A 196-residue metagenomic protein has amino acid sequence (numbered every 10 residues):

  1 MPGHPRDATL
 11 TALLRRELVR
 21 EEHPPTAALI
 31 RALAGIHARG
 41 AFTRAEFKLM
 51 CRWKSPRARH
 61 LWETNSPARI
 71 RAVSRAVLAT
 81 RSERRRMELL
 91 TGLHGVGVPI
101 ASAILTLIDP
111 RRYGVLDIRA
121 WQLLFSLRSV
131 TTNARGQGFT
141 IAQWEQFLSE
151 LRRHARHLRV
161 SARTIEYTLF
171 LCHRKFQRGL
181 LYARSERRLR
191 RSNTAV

Functional and structural regions predicted by a protein language model:
M1-C51, S55, G114-V196: C-terminal accessory module of base-excision DNA glycosylases/AP lyases that mediates lesion recognition and DNA
H4, I36, A79-R84, P99: Residue-level detector of functional hotspots within protein domains
V19-H23, H37-R39, S66-R75, L93-I104: Short charge-dense sequence patches
R31, R71, R85, I100-L105 (+2 more regions): Generic alpha-helix detector with strongest preference for long hydrophobic helices that associate with membranes
G40, T80, R86, L105-T106 (+2 more regions): Homeobox/homeodomain signature
R52-V96: Helix-hairpin-helix/helix-loop-helix acidic hairpins
R81, R111, A142: A short glycine-/small-residue-rich loop at the edge of a beta-strand within enzyme catalytic domains
R85-F125: Catalytic DNA-binding helix-loop module of base-excision-repair DNA glycosylases/AP lyases
